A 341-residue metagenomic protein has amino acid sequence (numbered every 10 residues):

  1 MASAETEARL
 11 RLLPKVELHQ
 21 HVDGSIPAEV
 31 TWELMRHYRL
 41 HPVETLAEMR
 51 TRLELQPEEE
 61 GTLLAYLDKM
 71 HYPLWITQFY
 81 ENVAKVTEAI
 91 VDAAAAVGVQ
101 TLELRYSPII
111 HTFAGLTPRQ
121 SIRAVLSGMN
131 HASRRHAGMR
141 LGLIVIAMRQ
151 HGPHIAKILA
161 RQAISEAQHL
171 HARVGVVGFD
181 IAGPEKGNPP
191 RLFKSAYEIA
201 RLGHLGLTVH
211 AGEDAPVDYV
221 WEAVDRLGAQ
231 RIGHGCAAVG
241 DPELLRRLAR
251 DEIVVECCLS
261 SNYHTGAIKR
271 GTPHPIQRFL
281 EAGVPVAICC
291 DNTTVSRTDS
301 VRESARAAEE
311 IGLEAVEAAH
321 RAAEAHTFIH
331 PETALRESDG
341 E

Functional and structural regions predicted by a protein language model:
M1-L205, E213-E222, R226-R231, A237-V254 (+1 more regions): Metal-cofactor-binding active-site regions of metalloenzymes
